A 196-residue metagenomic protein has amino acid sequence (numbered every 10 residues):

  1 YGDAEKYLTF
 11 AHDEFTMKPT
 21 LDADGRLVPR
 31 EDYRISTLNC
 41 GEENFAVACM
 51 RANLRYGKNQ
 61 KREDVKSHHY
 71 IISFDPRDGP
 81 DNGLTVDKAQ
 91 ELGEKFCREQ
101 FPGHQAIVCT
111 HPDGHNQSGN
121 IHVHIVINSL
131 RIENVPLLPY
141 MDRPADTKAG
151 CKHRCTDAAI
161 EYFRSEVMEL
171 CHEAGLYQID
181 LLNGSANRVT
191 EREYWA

Functional and structural regions predicted by a protein language model:
Y1-A196: N-terminal nicking endonuclease/strand-transfer module with a His-rich metal-binding environment and a catalytic Tyr
